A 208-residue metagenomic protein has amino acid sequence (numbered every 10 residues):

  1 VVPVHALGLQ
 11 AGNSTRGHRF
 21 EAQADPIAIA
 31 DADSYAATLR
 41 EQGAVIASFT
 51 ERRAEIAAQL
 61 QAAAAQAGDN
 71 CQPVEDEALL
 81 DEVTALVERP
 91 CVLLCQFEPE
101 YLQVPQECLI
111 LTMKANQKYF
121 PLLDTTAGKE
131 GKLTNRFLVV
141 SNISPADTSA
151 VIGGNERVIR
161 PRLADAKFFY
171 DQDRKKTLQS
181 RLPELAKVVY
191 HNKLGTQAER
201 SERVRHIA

Functional and structural regions predicted by a protein language model:
V1-A208: Amphipathic alpha-helical "coupling" segments that flank catalytic cores
